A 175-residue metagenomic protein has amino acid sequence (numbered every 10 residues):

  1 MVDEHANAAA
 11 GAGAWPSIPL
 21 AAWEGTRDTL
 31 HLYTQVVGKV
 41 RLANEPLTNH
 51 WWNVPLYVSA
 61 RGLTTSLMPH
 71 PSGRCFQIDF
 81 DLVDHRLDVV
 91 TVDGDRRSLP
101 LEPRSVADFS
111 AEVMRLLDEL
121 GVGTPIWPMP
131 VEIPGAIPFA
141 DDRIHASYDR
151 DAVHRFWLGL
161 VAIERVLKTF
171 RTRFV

Functional and structural regions predicted by a protein language model:
M1, P134, P138, R143-I144: Intrinsic low-complexity, intrinsically disordered or marginally ordered coil/linker segments
V2-V89, R96: An N-terminus-focused feature that recognizes amino-terminal "leader" regions
I18-A21, R97-S105, S147-L158: Conserved aromatic-histidine-acidic binding/catalytic patches
L32-Q35, E112, E119, A162-R165 (+1 more regions): Charged, amphipathic alpha-helical oligomerization/scaffolding segments
R41-N44, G121-P128, L167, R171-V175: Long, hydrophobic, amphipathic alpha-helical segments used as structural scaffolds
V58-A136: Long, hydrophobic/aromatic-enriched structural stretches that serve as scaffold segments
D141-V175: Aromatic/basic-lined ligand-recognition segments that form π-stacking hydrophobic pockets flanked by Lys/Arg to engage
